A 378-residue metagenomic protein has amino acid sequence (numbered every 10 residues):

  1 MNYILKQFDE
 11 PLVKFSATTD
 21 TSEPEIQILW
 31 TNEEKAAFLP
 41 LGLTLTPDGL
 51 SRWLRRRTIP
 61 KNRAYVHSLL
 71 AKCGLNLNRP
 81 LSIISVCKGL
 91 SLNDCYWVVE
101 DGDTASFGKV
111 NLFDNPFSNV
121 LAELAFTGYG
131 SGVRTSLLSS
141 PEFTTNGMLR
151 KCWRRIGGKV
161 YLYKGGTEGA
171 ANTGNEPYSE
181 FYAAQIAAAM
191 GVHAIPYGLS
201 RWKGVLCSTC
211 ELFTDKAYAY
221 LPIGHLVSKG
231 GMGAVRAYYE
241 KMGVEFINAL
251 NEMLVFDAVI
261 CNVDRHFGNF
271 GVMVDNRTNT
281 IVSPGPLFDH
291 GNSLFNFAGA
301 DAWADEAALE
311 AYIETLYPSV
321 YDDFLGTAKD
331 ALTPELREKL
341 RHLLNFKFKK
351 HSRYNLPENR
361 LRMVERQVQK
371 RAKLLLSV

Functional and structural regions predicted by a protein language model:
M1-V255, V259-C261, M273-V378: Phosphate/dinucleotide-binding and metal-coordinating scaffold of catalytic cores in nucleotide-dependent enzymes
H266, G271-M273: Conserved protein-kinase catalytic-loop segment immediately C-terminal to the catalytic Asp of the HRD motif
